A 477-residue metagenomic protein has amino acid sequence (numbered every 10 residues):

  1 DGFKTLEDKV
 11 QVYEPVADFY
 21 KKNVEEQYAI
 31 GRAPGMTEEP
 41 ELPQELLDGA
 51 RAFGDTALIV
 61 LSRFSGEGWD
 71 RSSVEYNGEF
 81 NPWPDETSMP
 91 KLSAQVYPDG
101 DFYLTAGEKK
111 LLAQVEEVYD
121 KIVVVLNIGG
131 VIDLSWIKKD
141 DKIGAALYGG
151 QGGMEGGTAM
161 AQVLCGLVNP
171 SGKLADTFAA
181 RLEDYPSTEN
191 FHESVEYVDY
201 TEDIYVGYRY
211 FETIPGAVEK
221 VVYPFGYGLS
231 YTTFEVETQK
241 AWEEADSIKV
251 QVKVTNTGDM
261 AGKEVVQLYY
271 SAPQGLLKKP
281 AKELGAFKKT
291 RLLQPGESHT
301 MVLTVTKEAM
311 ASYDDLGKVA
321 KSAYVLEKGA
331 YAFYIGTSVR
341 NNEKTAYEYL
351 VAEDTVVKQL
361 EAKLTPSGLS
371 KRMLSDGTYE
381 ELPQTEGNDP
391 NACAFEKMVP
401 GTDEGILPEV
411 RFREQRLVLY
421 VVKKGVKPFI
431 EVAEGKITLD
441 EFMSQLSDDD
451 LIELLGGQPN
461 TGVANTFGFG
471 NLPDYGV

Functional and structural regions predicted by a protein language model:
D1-V477: C-terminal non-catalytic regions of proteins with extracellular/luminal or membrane-system context
